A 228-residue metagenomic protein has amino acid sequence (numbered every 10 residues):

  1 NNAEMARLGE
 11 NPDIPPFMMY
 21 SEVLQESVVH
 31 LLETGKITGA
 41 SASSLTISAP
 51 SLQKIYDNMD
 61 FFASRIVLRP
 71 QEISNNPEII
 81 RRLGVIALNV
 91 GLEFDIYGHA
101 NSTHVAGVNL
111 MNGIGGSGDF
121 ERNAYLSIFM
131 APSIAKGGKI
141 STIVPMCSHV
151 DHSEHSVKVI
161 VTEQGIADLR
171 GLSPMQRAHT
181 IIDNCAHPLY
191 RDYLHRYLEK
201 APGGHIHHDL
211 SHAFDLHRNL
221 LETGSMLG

Functional and structural regions predicted by a protein language model:
N2-G228: Conserved phosphate- and dinucleotide-binding cores of soluble alpha/beta proteins, encompassing both enzyme active
